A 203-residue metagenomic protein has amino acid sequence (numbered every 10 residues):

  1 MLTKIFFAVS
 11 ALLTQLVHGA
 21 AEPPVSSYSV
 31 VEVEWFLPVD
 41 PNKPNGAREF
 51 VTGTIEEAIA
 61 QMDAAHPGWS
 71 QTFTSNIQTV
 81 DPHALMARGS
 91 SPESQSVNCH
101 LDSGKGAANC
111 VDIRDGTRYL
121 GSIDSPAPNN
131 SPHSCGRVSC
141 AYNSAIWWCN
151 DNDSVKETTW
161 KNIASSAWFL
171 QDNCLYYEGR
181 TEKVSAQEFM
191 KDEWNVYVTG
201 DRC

Functional and structural regions predicted by a protein language model:
M1-S26, W35: Fungal secretory targeting signals
A20-C203: Mature, structured extracellular domains of secreted fungal proteins
